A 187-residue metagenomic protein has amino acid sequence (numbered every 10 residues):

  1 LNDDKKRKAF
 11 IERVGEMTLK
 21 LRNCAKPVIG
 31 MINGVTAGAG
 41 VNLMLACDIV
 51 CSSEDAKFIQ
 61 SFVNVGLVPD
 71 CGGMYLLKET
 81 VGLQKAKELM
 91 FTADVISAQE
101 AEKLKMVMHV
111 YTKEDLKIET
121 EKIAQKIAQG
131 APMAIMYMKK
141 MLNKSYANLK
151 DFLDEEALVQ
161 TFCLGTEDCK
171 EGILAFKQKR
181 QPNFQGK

Functional and structural regions predicted by a protein language model:
L1, L77, F184: Short clusters of hydrophobic/aromatic residues that line enzyme substrate/ligand-binding pockets
L1-K20, T36, G66, A147-N148: Glycine- (often His-adjacent) and acidic-residue-rich active-site loop that binds/positions the CoA thioester
L19-M133, A157, T161-T166, K170-L174 (+1 more regions): Crotonase-fold acyl-CoA enzyme core
A131, I135, Y146-L149, F184: Short amphipathic alpha-helical interaction/hinge segments
D151-D154: Juxtamembrane helix-entry segments on the extracytoplasmic side of multipass membrane proteins
Q181-K187: Short C-terminal tail/terminal secondary-structure segment of NAD(P)H-dependent dehydrogenase/reductase domains
